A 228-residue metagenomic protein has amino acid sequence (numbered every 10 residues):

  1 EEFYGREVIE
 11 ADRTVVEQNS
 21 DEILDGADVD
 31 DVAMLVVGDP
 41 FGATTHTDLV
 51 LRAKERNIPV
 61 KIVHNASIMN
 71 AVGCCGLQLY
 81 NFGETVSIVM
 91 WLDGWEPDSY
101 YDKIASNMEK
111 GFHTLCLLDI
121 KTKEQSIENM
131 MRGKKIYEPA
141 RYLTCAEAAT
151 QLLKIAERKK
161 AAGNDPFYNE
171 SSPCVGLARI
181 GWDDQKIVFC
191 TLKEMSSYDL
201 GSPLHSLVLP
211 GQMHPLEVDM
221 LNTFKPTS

Functional and structural regions predicted by a protein language model:
E1-P59: Class I S-adenosyl-L-methionine
A11-R13, V63, L177: Conserved beta-strand termini and adjacent loop/short-helix elements that scaffold enzyme active sites in alpha/beta
V15, S67, V86, G181 (+1 more regions): Residue-level detector of flexible, active-site-proximal loop/helix-junction positions within diverse enzyme catalytic
D21-V29, C74-L79, E96-K103, N129-K134 (+1 more regions): Short, surface-exposed amphipathic charged segments that create phosphate/polyanion-binding patches used for binding
D31-V32, M108-S228: A contiguous loop/helix-start segment that scaffolds small-molecule binding in enzyme catalytic cores
L35, N65, L207: A residue-level signal for conserved active-site and pocket-lining positions in enzyme catalytic cores
G38-L115: Class I SAM-dependent methyltransferase SAM-binding "motif I" and its flanking Rossmann-like core
